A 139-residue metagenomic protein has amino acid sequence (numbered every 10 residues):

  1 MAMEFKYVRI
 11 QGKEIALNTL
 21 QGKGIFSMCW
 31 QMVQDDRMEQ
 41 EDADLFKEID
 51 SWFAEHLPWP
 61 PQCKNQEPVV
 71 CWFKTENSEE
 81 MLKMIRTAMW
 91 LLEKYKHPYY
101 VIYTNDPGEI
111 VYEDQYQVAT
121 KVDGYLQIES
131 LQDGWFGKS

Functional and structural regions predicted by a protein language model:
M1-N77: Long, contiguous N-terminal structural blocks used for assembly/anchoring
F5-Y7, G22, L82, Q115 (+1 more regions): Low-complexity, intrinsically disordered short peptide segments enriched in small/polar/basic residues
L17-L20, L45, L57, L82 (+3 more regions): Generic detector of leucine side chains in alpha-helical contexts
P58-V111: Short glycine-rich, low-complexity/disordered patches
W90, K94-S139: Acidic, proline/glycine-rich low-complexity IDRs
